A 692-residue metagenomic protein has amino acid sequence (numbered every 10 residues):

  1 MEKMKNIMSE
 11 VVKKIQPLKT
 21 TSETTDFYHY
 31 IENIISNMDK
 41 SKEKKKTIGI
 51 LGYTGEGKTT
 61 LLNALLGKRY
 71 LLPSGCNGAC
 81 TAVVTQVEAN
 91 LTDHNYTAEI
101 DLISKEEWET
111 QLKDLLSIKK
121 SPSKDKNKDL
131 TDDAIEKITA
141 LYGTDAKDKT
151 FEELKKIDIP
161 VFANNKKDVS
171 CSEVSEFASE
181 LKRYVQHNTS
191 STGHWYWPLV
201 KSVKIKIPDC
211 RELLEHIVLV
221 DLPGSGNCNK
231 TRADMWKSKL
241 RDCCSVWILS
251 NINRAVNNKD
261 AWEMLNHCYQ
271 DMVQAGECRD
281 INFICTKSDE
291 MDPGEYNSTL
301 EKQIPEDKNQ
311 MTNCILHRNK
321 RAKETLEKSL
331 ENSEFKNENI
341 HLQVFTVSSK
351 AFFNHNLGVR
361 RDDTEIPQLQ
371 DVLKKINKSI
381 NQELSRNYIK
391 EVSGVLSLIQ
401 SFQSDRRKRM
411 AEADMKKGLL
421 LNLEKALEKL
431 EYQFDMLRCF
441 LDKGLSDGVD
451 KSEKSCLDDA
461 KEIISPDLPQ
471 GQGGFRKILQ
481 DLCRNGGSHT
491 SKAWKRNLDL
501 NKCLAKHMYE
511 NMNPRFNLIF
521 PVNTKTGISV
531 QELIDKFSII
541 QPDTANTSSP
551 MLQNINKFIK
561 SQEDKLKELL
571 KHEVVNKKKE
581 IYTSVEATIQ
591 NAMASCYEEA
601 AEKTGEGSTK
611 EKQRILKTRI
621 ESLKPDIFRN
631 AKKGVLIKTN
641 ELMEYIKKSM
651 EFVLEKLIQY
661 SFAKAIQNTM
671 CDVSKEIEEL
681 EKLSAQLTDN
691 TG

Functional and structural regions predicted by a protein language model:
K5-K19, E32-S401, E424, E428 (+8 more regions): Globular "head" domains of long coiled-coil molecular machines
K19-T25: Helix-turn-helix repeat elements of alpha-solenoid scaffolds
P122-D125, E152-E153, I157-V169, A411-D689: A non-catalytic, extended alpha-helical scaffold characteristic of dynamin-superfamily P-loop GTPases
D292-E295, R407, A600: Short amphipathic alpha-helical interaction/hinge segments
Q403-R406, M410: Juxtamembrane non-transmembrane segments of integral membrane proteins
